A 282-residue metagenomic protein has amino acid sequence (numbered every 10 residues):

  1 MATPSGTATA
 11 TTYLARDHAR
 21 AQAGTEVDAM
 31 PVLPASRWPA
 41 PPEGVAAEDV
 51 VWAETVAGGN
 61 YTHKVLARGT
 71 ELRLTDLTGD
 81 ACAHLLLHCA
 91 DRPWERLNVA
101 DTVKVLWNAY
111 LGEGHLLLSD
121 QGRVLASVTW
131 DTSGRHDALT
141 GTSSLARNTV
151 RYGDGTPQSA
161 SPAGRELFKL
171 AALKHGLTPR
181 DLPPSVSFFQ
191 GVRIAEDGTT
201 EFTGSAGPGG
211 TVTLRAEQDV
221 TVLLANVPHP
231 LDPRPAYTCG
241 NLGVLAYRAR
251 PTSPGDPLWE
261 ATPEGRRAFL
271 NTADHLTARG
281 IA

Functional and structural regions predicted by a protein language model:
A2-A282: Intrinsically disordered, low-complexity segments enriched in small/polar residues
